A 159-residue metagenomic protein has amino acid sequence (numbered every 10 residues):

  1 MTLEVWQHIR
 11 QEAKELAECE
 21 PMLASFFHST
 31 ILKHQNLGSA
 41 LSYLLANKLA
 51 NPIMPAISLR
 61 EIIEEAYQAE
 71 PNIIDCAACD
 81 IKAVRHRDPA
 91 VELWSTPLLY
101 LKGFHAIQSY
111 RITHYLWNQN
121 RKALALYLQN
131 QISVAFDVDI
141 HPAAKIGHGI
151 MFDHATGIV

Functional and structural regions predicted by a protein language model:
M1-Q131: Terminal amphipathic alpha-helical/low-complexity segments used for targeting or macromolecular assembly
S133-V159: Structural signal for interior beta-strand "rungs" in well-ordered beta-sheet cores of soluble enzyme domains
